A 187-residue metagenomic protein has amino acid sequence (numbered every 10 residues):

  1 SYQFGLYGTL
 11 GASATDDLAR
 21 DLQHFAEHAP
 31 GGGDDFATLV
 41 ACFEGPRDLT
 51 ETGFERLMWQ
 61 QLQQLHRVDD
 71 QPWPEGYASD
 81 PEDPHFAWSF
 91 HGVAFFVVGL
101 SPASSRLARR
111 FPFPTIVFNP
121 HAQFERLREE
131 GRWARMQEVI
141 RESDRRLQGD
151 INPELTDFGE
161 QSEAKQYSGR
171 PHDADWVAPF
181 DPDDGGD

Functional and structural regions predicted by a protein language model:
S1-G33, E44-P46, L57-P72, R128-D187: Non-catalytic accessory regions used for complex assembly or targeting
D35-V40: Non-heme Fe(II)/2-oxoglutarate
A41-E44, N119: Conserved beta-strand segments of the P-loop GTPase G domain that flank and frequently precede/overlap
P46-T50, A103-S104, Q123: Short acidic, S/G/P-rich loop/turn micro-motifs used as interaction or catalytic elements
G53-W59, R110-T115: "Short basic amphipathic alpha-helical interaction patches in structured regions
F54-W88, G92: Glycine- and acidic-residue-rich phosphate-binding/metal-coordinating active-site segment common to enzymes that handle
G76-T115, P120: Aromatic/basic-lined ligand-recognition segments that form π-stacking hydrophobic pockets flanked by Lys/Arg to engage
A108-R109, L127-E129: Short, charged, solvent-exposed linker or helix-capping segments at domain edges/interfaces that act as flexible hinges
